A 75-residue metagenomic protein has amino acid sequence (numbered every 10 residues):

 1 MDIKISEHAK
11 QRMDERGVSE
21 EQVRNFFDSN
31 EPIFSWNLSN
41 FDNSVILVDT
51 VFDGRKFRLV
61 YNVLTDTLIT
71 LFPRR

Functional and structural regions predicted by a protein language model:
M1-R75: Ribonuclease/tRNase effector modules and their secretory precursors
